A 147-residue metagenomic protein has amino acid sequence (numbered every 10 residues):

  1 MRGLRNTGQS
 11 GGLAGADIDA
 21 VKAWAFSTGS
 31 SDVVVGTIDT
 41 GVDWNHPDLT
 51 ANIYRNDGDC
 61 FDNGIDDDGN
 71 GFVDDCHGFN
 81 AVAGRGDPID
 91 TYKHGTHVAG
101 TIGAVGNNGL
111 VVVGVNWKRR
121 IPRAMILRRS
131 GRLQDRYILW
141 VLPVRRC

Functional and structural regions predicted by a protein language model:
M1-A23: Short coil-to-helix leader/linker segments, especially the first N-terminal amphipathic alpha-helix with its helix
G3-R5, R120-R123, R128-W140, R145-C147: Low-complexity basic/metal-binding stretches
G11, V21-Q134: Subtilisin-like serine protease catalytic core
